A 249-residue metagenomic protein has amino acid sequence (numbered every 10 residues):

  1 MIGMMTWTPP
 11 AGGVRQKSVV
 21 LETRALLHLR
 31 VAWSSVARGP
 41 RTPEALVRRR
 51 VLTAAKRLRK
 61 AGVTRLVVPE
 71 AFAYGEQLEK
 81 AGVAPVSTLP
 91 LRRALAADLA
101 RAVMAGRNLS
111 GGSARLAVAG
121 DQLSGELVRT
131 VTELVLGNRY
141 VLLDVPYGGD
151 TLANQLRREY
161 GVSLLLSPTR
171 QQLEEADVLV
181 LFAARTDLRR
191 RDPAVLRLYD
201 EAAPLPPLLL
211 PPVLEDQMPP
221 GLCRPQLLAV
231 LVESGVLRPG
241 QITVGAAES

Functional and structural regions predicted by a protein language model:
T6-P10, G39, V68-A71, A119-Q122 (+3 more regions): Structural motif
W7-E76: Metallocofactor- and cofactor-centric catalytic cores in central/energy metabolism, strongly enriched
G13-V14, S18-L26, W33-P40, L196-S249: Adenosine-phosphate binding glycine-rich loop
A55-V63, E79-K80, L109-G112, L134-L136 (+2 more regions): Flexible, charged surface loops at secondary-structure boundaries
V68-G75, L89-L95, A119-L127, P146-D150: Gly/Ser/Thr-rich loops at beta-strand to alpha-helix junctions that form or flank small-molecule/cofactor-binding
A84-A102: A glycine-rich, Thr/Ser-enriched phosphate-binding loop motif common to dinucleotide/cofactor-binding enzymes
A105-Q171: Glycine-rich phosphate/diphosphate-binding loop of Rossmann-like nucleotide-binding domains
Y160-P219: Rossmann-like adenosine-cofactor binding region
